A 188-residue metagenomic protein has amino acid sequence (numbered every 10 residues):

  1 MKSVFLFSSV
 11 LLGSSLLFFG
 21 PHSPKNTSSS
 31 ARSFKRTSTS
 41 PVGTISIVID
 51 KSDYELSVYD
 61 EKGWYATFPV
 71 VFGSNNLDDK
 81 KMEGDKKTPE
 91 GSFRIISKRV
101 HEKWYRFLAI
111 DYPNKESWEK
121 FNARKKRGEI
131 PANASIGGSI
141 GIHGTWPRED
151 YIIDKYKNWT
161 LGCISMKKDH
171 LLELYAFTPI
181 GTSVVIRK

Functional and structural regions predicted by a protein language model:
M1-V4: Positively charged n-region of N-terminal signal peptides that target proteins for export
L12-S29: Bacterial Sec-dependent signal peptides at the C-terminal "C-region" and cleavage site
A31-S46, K51-S52, F72-S97, R124-G128 (+1 more regions): N-terminal post-signal-peptidase region of extra-cytosolic proteins
S46, T67-P69, S92, S139 (+1 more regions): Well-ordered beta-strand positions in beta-sheet-rich domains
G63-N75: Short Gly/aromatic-enriched secondary-structure transition segments
R99-K188: Exported/periplasmic cell-wall-interacting domains
